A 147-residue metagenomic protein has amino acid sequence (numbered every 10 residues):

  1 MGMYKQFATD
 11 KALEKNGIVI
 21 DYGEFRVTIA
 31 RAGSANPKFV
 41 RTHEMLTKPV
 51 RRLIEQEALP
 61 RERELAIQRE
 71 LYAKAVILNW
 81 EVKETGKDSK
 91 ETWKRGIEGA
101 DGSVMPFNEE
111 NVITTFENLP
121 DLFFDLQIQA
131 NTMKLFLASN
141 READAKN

Functional and structural regions predicted by a protein language model:
M1-E14: Short, intrinsically disordered N-terminal pre-domain segments
K15-G23: Short acidic-hydrophobic surface loop/beta-edge motif
F25-N147: Short, surface-exposed, charged amphipathic helix/loop patches that serve as local interaction elements
